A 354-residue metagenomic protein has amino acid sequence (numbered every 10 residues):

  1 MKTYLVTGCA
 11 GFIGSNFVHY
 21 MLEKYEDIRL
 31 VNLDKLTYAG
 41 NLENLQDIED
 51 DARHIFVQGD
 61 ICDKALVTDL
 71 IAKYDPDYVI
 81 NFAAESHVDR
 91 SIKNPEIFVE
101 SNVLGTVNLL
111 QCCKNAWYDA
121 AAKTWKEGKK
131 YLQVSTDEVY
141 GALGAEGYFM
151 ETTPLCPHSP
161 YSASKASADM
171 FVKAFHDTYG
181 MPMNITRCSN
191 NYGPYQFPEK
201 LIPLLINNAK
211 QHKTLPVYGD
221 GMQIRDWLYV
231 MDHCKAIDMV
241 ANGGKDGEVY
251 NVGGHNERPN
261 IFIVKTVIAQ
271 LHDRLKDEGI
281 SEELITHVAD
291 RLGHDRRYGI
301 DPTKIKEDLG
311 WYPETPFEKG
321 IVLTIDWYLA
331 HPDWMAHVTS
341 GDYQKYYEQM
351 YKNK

Functional and structural regions predicted by a protein language model:
M1-N191, A241, L323, H331 (+1 more regions): N-terminal Rossmann-like NAD(P)+-binding domain of SDR-like oxidoreductases, especially those catalyzing
Y4, F17, K24, L30 (+4 more regions): C-terminal substrate-binding subdomain of Rossmann-fold SDR/epimerase-dehydratase oxidoreductases
L36, N190-G193, Q223-I224, R291-L292: Short histidine/acidic/glycine/proline-rich micro-motifs that form metal- and phosphate-coordinating active-site loops
N41, A145, P194-P198, N256 (+2 more regions): Residue-level signature of the cytosolic catalytic core of signaling kinases
L42-L45, L143-E146, Q196-E199, I263-K265 (+1 more regions): Short aromatic-enriched loop/helix-cap "lid" or pocket-rim segments at secondary-structure transitions that line
L66, I97, L104, F197-L201 (+2 more regions): Residue-level recognition of oxygen-bearing side chains
A121-K123, G141-A145, G180, Q196 (+2 more regions): Proline-centered turn/helix-capping motifs that create local helix->coil transitions or kinks
E146, P157-S164, P194, P198 (+2 more regions): The catalytic Tyr-centered alpha-helix of NAD(P)H-dependent dehydrogenases
